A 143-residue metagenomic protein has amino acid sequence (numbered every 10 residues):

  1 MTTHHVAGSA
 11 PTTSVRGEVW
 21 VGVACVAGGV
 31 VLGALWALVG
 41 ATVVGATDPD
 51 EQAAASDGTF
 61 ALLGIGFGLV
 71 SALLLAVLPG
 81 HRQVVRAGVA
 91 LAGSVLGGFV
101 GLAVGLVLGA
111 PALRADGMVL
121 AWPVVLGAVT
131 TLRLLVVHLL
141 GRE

Functional and structural regions predicted by a protein language model:
T2-H5, D48-L73, V137, G141-R142: Alpha-helical transmembrane segments and their immediate interhelical/interface regions in integral membrane proteins
T2-T47: Transmembrane alpha-helical insertion/packing segments
V6-V21, D48-F60, L78-R86, R114: Membrane-helix interfacial "entry" motifs
P11-E18, L38, T42-V43, A72-A90 (+2 more regions): Cytoplasmic membrane-interface segments at the C-terminal ends of transmembrane helices
G17, V21-C25, S56, F60-G64 (+4 more regions): Alpha-helical transmembrane segments of multi-pass membrane proteins, especially transporters and channels
G28, L32, F67, S71 (+3 more regions): Alpha-helical transmembrane segments of multipass membrane proteins
L35-L63, L102-A121: Membrane interfacial helix motifs at helix-loop boundaries and amphipathic/re-entrant anchors
A61-L78, S94, F99, A103-L108: Hydrophobic alpha-helical segments, chiefly the membrane-spanning helices and signal/signal-anchor peptides
